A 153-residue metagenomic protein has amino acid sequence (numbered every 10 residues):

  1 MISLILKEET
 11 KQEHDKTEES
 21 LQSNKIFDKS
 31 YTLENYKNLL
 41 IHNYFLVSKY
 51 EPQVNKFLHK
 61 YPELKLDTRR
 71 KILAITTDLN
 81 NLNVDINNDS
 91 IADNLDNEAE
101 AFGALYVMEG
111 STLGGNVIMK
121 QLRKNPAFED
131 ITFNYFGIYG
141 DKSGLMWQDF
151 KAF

Functional and structural regions predicted by a protein language model:
M1-F153: Metal- and O2-centered redox machinery and metal/ROS homeostasis
